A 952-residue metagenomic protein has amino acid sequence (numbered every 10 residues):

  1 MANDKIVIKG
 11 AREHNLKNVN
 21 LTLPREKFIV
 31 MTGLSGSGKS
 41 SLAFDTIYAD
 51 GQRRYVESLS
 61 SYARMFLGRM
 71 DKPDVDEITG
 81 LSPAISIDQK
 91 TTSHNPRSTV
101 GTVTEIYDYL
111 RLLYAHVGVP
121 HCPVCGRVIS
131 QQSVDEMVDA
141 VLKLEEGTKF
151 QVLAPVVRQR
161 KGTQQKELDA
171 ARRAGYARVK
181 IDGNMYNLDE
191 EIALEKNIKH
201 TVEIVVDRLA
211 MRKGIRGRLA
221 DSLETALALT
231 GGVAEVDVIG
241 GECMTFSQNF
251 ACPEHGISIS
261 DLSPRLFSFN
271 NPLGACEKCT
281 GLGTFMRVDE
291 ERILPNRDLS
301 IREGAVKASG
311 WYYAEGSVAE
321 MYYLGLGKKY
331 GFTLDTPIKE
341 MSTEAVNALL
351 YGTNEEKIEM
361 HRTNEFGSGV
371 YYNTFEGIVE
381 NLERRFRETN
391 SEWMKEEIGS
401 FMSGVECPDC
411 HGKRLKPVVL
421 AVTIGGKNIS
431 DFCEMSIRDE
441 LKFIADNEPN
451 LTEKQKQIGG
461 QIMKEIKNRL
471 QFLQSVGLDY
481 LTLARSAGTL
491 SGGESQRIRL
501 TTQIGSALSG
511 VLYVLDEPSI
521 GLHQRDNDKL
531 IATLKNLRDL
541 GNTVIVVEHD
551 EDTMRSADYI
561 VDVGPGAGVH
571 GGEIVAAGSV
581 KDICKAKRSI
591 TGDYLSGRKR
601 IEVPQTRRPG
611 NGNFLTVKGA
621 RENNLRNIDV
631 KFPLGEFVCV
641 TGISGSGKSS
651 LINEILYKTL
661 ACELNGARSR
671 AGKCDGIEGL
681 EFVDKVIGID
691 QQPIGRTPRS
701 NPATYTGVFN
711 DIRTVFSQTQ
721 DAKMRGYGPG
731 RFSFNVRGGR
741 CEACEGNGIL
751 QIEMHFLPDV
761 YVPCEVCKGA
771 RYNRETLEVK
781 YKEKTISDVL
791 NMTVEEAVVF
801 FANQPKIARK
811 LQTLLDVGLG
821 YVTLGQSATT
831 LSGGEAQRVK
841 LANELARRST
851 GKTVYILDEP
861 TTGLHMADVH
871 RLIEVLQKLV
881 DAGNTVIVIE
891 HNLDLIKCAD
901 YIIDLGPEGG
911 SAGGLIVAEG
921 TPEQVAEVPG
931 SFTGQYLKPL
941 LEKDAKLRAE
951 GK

Functional and structural regions predicted by a protein language model:
M1-K952: Conserved phosphate-binding elements of NTP-dependent enzyme cores
